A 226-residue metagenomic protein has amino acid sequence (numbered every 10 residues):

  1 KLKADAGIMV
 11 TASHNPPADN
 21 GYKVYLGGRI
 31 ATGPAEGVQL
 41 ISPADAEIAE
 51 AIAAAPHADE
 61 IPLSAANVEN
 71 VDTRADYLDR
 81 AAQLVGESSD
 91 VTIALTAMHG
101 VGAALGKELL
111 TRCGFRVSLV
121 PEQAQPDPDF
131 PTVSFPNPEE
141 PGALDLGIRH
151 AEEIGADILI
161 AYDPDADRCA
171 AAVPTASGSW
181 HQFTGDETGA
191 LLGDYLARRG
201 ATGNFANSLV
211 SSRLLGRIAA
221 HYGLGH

Functional and structural regions predicted by a protein language model:
K1-I30, G216: Ferredoxin-reductase
K3-A4, I154-A156, A201-T202: Short, high-confidence coil segments that cap the C-terminus of an alpha-helix and link into the following beta-strand
G7-T11, Y25-G27, A94-M98, V120-Q123 (+4 more regions): Generic beta-strand/beta-sheet core signal
N20-A151: Gly/Ser/Thr-enriched, mixed-charge loops and adjacent short helices that form phosphate/oxyanion-binding elements
P43-A44, E50-R74, T175-H226: Proline/glycine-rich low-complexity loops and linkers
A103-G106, V117, A143-I148, E152-A171 (+4 more regions): Extended, hydrophobic alpha-helical segments in both membrane/secreted and soluble proteins
